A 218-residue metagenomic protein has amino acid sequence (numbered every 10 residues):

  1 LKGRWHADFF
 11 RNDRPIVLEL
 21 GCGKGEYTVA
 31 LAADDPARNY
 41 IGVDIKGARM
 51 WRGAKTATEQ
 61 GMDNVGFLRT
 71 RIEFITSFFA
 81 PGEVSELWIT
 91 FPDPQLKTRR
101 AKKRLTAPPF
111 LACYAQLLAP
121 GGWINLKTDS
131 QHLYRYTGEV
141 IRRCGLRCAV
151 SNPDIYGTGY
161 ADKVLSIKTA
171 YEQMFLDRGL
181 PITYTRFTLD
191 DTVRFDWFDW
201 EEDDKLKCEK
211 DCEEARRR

Functional and structural regions predicted by a protein language model:
L1-P15, A149-R218: SAM/dcSAM-binding transferase cores
G21-G23: Class I SAM-dependent methyltransferase "Motif I" SAM/SAH-binding loop
K46: Conserved SAM/SAH-binding beta-strand->alpha-helix loop
A54-P81: S-adenosyl-L-methionine
S77-E86, F91: A short acidic, Gly/Pro-enriched loop at the edge of an enzyme's catalytic core that lines a small-molecule cofactor
T106-P120: A short glycine-rich, Lys/Arg-flanked "PGG" loop and its adjoining helix->strand segment in the class I
G121-T128: Conserved beta-strand signature within the Rossmann-like core of class I S-adenosyl-L-methionine
